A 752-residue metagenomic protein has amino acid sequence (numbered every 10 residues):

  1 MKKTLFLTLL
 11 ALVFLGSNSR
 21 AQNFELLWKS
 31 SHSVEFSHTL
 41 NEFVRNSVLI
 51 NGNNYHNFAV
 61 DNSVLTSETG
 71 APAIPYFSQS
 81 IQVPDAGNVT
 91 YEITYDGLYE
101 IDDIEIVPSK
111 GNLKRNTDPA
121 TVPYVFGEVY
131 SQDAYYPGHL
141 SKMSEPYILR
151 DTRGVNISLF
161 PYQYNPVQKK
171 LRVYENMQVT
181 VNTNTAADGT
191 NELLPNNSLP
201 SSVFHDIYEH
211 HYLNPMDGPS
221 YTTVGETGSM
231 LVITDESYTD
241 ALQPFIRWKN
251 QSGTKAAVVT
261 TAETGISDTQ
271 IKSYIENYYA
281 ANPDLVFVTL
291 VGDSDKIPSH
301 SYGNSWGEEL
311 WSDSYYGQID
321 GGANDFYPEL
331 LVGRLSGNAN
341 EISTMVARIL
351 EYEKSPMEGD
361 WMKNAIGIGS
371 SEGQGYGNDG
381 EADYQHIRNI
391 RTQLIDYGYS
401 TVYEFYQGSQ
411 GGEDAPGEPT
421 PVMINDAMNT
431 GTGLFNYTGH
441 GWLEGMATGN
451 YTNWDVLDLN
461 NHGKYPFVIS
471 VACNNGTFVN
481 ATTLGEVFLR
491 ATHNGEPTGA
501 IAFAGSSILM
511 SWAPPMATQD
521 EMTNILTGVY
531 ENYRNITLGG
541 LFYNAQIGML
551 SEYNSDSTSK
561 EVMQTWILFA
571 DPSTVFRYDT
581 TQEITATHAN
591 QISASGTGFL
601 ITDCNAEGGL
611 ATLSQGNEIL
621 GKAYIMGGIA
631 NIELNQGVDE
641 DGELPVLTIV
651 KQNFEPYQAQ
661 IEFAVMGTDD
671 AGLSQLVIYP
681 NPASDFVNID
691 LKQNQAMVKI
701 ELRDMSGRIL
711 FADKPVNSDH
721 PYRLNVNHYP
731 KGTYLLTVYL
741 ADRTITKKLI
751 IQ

Functional and structural regions predicted by a protein language model:
F6, S17-R20, A671-Y679, A683-Q752: C-terminal outer-membrane/trafficking sorting elements
R20-F287: Extracellular pro-sequences of secreted precursors
M230-V258, G322, P328-M423: A domain-level signal for caspase-like cysteine endopeptidase catalytic cores and their zymogen-processing architecture
V259-A262, D295, G369, G476-I584: Active-site-proximal C-terminal subdomain of hydrolase catalytic domains
I275-W306, S371-E372, D379-T482: Catalytic-core segments of thiol-dependent peptidases
S314-Y352, L443-E521, P715: Catalytic cores of nucleophile-dependent amide-cleaving enzymes
R577-I592, E655-Y679, D685, K692-N694 (+1 more regions): Residue-level detector of functionally pivotal "anchor" positions at catalytic/ligand-binding pockets or at interdomain
Q652-M666, D713, I745-I750: Edge beta-strands of extracellular beta-sandwich domains
